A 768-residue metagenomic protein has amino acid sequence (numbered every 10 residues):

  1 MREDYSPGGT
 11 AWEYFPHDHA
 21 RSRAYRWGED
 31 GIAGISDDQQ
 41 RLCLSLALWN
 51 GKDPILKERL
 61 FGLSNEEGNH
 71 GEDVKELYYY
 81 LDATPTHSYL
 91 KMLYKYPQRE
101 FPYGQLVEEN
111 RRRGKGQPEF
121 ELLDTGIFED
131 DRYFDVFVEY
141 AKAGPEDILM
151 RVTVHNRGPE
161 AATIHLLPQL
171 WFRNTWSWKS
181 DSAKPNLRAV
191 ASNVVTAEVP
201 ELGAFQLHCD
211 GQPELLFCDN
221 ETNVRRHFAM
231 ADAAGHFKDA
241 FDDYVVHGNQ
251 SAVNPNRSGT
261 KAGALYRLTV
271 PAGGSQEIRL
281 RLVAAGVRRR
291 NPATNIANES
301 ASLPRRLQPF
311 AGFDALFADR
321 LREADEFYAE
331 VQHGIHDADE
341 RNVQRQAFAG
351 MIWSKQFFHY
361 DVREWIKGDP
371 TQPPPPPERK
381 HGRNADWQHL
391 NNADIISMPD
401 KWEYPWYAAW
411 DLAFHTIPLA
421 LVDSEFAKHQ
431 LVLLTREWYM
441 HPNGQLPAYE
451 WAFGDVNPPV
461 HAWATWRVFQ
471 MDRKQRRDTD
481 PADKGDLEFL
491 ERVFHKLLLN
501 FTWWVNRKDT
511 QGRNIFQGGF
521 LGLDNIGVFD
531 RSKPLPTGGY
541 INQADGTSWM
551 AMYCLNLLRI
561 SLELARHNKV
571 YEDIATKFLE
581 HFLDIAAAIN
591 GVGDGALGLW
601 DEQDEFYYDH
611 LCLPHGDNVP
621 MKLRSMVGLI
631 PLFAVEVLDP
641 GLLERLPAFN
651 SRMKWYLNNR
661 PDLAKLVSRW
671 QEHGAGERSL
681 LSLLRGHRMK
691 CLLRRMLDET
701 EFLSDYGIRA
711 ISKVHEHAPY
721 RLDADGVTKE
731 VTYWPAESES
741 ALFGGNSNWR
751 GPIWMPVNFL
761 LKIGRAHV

Functional and structural regions predicted by a protein language model:
M1-R765: Acidic, mature catalytic/reactive cores of soluble proteins
